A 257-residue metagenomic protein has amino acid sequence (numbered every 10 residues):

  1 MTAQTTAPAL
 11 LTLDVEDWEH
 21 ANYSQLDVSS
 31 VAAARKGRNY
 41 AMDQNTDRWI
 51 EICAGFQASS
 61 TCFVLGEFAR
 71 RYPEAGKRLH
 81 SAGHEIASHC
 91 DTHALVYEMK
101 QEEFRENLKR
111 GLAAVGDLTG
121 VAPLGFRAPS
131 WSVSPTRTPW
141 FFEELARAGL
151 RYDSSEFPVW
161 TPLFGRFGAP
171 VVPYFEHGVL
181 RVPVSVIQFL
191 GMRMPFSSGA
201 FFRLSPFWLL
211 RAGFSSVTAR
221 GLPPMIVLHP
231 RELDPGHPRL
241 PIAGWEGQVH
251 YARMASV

Functional and structural regions predicted by a protein language model:
M1-L190, W208-V257: Catalytic alpha-helical scaffold of carbohydrate-active enzymes acting on polysaccharides/glycoconjugates
K36, R127, M194-L204: Surface-exposed cleft-lining segments at the edges of enzyme active sites
